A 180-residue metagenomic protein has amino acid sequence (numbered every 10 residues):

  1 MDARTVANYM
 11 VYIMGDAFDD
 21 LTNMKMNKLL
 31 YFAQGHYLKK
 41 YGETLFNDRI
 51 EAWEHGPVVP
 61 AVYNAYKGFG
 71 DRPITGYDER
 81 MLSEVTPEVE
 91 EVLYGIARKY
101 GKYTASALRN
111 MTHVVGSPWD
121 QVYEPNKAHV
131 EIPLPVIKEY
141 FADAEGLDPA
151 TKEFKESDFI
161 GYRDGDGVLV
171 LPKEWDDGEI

Functional and structural regions predicted by a protein language model:
M1-I180: Domain-edge interaction signal
